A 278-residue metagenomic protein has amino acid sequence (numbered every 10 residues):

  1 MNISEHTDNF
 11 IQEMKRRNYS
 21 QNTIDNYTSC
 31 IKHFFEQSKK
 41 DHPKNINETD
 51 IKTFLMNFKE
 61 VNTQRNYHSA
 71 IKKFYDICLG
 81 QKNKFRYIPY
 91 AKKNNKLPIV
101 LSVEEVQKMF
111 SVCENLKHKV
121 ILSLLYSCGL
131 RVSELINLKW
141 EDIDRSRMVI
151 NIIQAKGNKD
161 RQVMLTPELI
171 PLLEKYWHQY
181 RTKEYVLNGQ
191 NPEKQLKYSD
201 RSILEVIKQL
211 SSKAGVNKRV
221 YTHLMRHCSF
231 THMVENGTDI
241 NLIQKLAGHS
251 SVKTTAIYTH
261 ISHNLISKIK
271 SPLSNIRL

Functional and structural regions predicted by a protein language model:
M1-L278: Conserved catalytic core of the tyrosine transesterase superfamily
